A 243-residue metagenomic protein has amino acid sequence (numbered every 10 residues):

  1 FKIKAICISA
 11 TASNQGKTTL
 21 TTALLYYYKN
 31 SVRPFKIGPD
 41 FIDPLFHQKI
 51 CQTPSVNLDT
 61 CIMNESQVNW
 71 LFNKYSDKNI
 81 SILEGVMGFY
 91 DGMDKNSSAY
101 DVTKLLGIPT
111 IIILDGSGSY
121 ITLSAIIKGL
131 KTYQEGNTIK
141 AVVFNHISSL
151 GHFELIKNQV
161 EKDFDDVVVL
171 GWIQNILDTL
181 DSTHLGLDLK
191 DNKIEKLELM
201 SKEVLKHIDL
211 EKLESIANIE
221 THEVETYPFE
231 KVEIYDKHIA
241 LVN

Functional and structural regions predicted by a protein language model:
K2-Q15, T22, Y26-L106, L114-K140 (+2 more regions): ATP-dependent carboxylate-amine ligase catalytic core
S9, D188, A240: Residues in well-ordered beta-strands of folded domains
I121-E230: Internal gly/pro-rich beta-alpha loop/helix module that stabilizes soluble enzyme cofactors or their anionic handles
P228-N243: Gly/Ser-rich, acidic/histidine-flanked active-site/gating loops
